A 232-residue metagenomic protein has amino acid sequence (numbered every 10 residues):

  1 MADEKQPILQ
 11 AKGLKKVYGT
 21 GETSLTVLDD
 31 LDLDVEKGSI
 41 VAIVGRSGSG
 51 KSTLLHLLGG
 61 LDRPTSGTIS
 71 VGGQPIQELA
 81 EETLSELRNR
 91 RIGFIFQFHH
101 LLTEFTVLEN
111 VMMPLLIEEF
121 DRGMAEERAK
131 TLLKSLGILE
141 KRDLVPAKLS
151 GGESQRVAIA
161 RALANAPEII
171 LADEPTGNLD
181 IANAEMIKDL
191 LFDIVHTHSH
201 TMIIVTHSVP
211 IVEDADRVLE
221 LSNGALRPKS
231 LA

Functional and structural regions predicted by a protein language model:
M1-V17, R227-A232: ABC-family P-loop ATPase nucleotide-binding domain
P7-S222: ABC family nucleotide-binding domain
